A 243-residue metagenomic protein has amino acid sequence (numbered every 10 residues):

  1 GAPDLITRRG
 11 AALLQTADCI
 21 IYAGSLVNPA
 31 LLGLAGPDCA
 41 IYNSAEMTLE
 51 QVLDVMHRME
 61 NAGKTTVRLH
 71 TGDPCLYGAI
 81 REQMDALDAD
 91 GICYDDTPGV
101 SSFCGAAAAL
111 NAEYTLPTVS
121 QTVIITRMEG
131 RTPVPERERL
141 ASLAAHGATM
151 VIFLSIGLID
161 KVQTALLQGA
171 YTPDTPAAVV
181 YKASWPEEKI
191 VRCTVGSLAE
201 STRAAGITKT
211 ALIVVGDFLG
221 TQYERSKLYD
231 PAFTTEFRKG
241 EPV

Functional and structural regions predicted by a protein language model:
G1-V100, G105, A199: Class I S-adenosyl-L-methionine
T7-R8, S25, P117-V119, D174 (+1 more regions): Non-catalytic, surface-exposed connector residues within folded enzymatic/regulatory domains
R8, G33, I80-R81, A107-A109 (+3 more regions): Short acidic, glycine/serine/threonine-rich loops at helix termini
S44-E46, R127-M128, K182: Active-site donor-binding loop signature of nucleotide-sugar glycosyltransferases
N61-T66, T122, G130-V243: A contiguous loop/helix-start segment that scaffolds small-molecule binding in enzyme catalytic cores
D73-H146, P186-R192: Class I SAM-dependent methyltransferase SAM-binding "motif I" and its flanking Rossmann-like core
